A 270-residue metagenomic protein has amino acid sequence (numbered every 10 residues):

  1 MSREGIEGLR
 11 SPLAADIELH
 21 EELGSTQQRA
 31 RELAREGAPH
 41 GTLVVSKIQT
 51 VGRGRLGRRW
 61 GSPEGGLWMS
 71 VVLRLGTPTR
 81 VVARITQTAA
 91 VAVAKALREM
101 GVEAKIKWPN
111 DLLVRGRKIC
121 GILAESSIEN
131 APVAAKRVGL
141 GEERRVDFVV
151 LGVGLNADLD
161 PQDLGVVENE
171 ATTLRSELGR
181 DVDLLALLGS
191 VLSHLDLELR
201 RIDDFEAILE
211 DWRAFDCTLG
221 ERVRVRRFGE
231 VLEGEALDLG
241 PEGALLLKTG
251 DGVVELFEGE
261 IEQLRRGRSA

Functional and structural regions predicted by a protein language model:
M1-V102, K118-L140, D181, S269-A270: N-terminal lobe of the biotin/lipoate ligase/transferase fold
T77, A83, Q87-A104, V114-A270: Long, positively charged amphipathic alpha-helical accessory segments at protein N-termini or as interdomain linkers
